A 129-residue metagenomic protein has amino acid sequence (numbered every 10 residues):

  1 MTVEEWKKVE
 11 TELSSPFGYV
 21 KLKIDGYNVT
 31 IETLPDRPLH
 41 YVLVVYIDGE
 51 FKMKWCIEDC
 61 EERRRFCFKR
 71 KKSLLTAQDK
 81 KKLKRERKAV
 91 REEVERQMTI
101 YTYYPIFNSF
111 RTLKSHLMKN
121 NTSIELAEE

Functional and structural regions predicted by a protein language model:
M1-E12, M53-E129: Mixed-charge, Lys/Arg-enriched low-complexity segments
M1-R37: Negatively charged, low-complexity tracts enriched in Asp/Glu with abundant Ser/Thr
D25-G26, Y46-E50: Short strand-turn-strand beta-turns centered on an Asx-Gly dipeptide
V29-T30, E50-W55: Short, surface-exposed beta-strand/loop "edge" segments at domain boundaries and coil↔beta transitions
E32, Y46, E125-A127: Residues in well-ordered beta-strands of folded domains
P38-L43: Short, surface-exposed coil-to-beta transition loops
